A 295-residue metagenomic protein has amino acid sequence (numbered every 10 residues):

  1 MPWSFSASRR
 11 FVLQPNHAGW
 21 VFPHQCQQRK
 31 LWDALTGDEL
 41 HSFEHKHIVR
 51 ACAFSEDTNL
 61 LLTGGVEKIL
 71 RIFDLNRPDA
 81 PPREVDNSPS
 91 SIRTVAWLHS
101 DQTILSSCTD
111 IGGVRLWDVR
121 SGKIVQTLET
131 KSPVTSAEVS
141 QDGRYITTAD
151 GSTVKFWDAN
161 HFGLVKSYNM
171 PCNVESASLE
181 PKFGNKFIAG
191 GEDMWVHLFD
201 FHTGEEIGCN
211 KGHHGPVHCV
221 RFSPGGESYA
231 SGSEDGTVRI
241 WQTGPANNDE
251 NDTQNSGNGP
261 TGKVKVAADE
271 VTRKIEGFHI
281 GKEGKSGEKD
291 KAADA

Functional and structural regions predicted by a protein language model:
P2-S8, F43-V49, V85-I92, L128-V134 (+4 more regions): WD40/WD-repeat beta-propeller blade N-cap
V12-A18, A53-T58, A96-Q102, E138-G143 (+2 more regions): Loop/turn segments within WD40 beta-propeller blades
W20-F22, L61, I104-L105, I146 (+2 more regions): Hydrophobic beta-strand positions that form the internal "hydrophobic ladder" of WD40/Gbeta-like beta-propeller blades
P23-C26, G64-E67, S107-I111, T148-G151 (+2 more regions): Conserved strand-to-loop turn within each blade of WD40 beta-propeller repeats
R29-W32, C52, L70-D74, V114-D118 (+3 more regions): WD40-repeat beta-propellers
D38-H41, A80-R83, V125-Q126, V165-K166 (+2 more regions): A structural motif specific to WD40 beta-propellers
I48-K131, T135-A137: Solenoidal tandem-repeat scaffolds enriched in leucines and small polar residues
N173, T203-C209, H214-H218, S223-S228 (+1 more regions): Terminal intrinsically disordered, low-complexity extensions flanking WD-repeat/beta-propeller proteins
